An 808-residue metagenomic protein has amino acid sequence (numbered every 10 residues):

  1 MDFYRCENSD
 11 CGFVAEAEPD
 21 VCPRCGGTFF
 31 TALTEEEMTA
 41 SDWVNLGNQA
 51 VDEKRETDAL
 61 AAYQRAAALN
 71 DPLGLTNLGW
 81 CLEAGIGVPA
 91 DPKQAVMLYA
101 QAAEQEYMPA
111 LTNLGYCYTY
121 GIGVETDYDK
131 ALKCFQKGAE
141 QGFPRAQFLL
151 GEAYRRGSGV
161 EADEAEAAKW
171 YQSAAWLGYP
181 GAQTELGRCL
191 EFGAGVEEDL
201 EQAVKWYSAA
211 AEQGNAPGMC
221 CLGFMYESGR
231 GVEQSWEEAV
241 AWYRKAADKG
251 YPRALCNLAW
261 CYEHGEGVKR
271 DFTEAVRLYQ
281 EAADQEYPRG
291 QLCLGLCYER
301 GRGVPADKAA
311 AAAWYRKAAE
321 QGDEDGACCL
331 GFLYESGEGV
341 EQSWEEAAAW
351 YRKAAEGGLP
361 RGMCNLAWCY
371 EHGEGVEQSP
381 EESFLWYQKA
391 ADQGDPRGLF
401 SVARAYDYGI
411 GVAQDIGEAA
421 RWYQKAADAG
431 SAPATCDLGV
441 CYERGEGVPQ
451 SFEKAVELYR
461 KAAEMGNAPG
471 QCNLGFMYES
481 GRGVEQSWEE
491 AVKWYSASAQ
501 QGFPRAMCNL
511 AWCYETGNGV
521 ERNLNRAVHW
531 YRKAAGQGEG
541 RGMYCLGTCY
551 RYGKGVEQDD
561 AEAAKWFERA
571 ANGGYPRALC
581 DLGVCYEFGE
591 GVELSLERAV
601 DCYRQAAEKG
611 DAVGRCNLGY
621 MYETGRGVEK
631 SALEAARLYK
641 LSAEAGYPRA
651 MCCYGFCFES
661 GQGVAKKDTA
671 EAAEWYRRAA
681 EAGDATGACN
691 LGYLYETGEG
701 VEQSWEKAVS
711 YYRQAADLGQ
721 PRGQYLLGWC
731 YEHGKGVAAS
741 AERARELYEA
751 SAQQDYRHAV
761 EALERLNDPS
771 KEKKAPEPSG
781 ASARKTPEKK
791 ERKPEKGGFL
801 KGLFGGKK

Functional and structural regions predicted by a protein language model:
C6-N8, C22-C25: Short cysteine-rich clusters marking metal-coordination/redox-active sites
D10-A15, G26: Cys/His-coordinated zinc-binding microdomains
G26-E35: Short Cys/His-rich micro-motifs in 6-15 aa windows
M38, L69-D71, A84-I86, E104-Y107 (+41 more regions): Short helix-capping/linker turns of helical repeat alpha-solenoids
V44-A50, L75-A84, L111-Y120, F148-R156 (+17 more regions): Hydrophobic face of amphipathic alpha-helices that form TPR/SEL1-like repeat modules and related alpha-solenoid
